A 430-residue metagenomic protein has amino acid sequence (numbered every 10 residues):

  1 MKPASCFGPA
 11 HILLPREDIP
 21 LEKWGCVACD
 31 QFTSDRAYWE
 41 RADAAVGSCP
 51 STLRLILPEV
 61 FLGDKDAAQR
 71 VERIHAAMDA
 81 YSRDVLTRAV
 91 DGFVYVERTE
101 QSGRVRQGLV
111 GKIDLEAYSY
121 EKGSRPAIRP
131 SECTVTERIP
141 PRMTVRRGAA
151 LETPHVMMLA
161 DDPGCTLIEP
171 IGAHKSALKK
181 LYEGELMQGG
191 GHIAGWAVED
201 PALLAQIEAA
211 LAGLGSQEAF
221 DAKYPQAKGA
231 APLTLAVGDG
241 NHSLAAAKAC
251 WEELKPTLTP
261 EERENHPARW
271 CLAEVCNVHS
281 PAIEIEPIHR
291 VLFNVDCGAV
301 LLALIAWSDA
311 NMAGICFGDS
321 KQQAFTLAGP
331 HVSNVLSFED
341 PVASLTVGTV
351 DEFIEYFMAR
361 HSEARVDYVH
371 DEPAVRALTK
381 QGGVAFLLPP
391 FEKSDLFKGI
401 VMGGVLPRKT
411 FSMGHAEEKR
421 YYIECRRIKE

Functional and structural regions predicted by a protein language model:
M1-G190, G195-E199, A219-P225, F391-L406 (+2 more regions): N-terminal extension/subdomain marker
S51-L53, P154-V156, L233, A268-E274 (+3 more regions): Structural beta-strand/beta-sheet cores of well-ordered domains, especially the beta-sheet scaffolds that support
M158, G240, L378-T379, I423: A residue-level signal for conserved active-site and pocket-lining positions in enzyme catalytic cores
L159, V237-G238, E274, L387-P389: Short beta-strand segments
M187-A210, F338-V342: Glycine-rich phosphate-binding "P-loop"
G213-L258, R263: Active-site beta-strand/loop microenvironment that shapes enzyme catalytic pockets
N241-I305: Catalytic or ion-translocation cores adjacent to nucleophile or general acid/base/metal-coordination motifs in diverse
L292-T410: C-terminal catalytic or substrate-handling cores of phosphate/nucleotide- and metal-cofactor-dependent proteins acting
